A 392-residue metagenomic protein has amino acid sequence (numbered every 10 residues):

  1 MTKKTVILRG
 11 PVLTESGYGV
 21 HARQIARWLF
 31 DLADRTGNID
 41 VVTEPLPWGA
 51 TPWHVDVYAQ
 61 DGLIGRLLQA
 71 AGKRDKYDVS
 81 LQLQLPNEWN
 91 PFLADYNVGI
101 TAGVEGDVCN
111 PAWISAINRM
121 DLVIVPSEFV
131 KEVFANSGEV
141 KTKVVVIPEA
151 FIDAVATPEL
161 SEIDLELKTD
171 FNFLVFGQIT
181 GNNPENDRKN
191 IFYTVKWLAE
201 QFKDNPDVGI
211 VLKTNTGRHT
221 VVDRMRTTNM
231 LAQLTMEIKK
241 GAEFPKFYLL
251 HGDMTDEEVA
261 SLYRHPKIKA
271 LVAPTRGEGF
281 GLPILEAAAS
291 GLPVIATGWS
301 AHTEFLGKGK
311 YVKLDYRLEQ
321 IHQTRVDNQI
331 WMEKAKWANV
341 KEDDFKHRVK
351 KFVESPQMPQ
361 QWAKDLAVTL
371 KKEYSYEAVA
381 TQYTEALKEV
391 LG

Functional and structural regions predicted by a protein language model:
M1-K76, G209: N-terminal pre-catalytic "stem/leader" segment of glycosyltransferase-like enzymes
I7-R9, G49-N136, E258: Extended catalytic core of nucleotide-activated donor transferases of GT-like folds
H21-R23, W28, A154-S261: Conserved catalytic-core segment of nucleotide-activated headgroup transferases in glycan assembly
D121-E132, V140-T157: Donor nucleotide-sugar binding/catalytic pocket of nucleotide-sugar-dependent glycosyltransferases
S261-G279, A289-L292: Acidic donor-binding loop of glycosyltransferase active sites
P293-A296, V312-K313: Short hydrophobic beta-strand element within catalytic cores of glycosyltransferases and related nucleotide-activated
T303-K351: Change "using UDP/GDP/dTDP sugars" to "using nucleotide sugars
K336-H347, E354-E385: A charged, aromatic-enriched C-terminal amphipathic alpha-helix characteristic of glycosyltransferases across folds
